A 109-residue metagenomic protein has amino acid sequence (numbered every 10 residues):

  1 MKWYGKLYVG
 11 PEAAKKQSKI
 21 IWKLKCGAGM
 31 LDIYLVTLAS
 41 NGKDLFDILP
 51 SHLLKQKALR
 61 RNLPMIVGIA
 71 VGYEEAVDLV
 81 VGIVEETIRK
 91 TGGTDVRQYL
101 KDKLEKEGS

Functional and structural regions predicted by a protein language model:
M1-K23: Negatively charged, low-complexity tracts enriched in Asp/Glu with abundant Ser/Thr
G10-E12, A39, S51-H52, I69: Compositionally biased, intrinsically disordered low-complexity segments
W22, K57-L59, K101: Hydrophobic alpha-helical segments, principally membrane-spanning helices and signal/leader peptides
G29-P64: Short aromatic-glycine-(Arg/Gly/Cys) micro-motifs in beta-strand/loop hairpins
L38-A39, K106-S109: A cross-kingdom feature marking charged/low-complexity
R61-E107: Short, compact, well-ordered microdomains
